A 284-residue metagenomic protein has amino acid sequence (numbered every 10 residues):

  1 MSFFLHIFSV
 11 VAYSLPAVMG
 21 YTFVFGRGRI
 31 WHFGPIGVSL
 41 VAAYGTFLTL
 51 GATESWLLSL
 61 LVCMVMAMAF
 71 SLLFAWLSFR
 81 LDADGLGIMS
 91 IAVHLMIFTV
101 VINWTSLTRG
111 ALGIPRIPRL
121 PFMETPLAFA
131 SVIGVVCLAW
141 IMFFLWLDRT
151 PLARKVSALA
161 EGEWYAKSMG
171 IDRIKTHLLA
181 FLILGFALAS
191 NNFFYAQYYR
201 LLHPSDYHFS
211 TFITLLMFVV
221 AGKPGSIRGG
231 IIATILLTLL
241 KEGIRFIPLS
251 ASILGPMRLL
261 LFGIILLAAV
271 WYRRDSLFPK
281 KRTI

Functional and structural regions predicted by a protein language model:
S2-I284: Transmembrane alpha-helices and adjacent helix-loop boundaries
